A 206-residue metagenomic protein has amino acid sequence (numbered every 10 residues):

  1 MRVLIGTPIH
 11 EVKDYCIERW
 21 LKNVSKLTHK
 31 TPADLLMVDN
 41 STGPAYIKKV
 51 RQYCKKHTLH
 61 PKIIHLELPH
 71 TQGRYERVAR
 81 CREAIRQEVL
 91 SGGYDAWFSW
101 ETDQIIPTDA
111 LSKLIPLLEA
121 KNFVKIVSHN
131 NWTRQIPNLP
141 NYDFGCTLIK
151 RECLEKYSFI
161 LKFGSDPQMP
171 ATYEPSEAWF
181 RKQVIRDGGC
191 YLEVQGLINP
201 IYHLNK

Functional and structural regions predicted by a protein language model:
R2-T7, V24, D34-V38: Hydrophobic targeting segments
T7-K22, S41, G73: Active-site beta-to-alpha loop of glycosyltransferases that engages the nucleotide-sugar donor
K13, V38-V50, P69-H70, Q104: A conserved acidic beta->alpha catalytic loop
R19-P32: Short, acidic, metal-binding catalytic loop of nucleotide-sugar glycosyltransferases
Y46-Y94: Active-site-proximal specificity loops/subdomain of glycosyltransferases
Y94-I105: Short beta-strand-to-loop acidic/aromatic patch adjacent to the donor-nucleotide binding site
Q104-Q168: Conserved catalytic core of nucleotide-sugar-dependent glycosyltransferases
R151-E152, K156-K206: C-terminal catalytic/acceptor-binding lobe
